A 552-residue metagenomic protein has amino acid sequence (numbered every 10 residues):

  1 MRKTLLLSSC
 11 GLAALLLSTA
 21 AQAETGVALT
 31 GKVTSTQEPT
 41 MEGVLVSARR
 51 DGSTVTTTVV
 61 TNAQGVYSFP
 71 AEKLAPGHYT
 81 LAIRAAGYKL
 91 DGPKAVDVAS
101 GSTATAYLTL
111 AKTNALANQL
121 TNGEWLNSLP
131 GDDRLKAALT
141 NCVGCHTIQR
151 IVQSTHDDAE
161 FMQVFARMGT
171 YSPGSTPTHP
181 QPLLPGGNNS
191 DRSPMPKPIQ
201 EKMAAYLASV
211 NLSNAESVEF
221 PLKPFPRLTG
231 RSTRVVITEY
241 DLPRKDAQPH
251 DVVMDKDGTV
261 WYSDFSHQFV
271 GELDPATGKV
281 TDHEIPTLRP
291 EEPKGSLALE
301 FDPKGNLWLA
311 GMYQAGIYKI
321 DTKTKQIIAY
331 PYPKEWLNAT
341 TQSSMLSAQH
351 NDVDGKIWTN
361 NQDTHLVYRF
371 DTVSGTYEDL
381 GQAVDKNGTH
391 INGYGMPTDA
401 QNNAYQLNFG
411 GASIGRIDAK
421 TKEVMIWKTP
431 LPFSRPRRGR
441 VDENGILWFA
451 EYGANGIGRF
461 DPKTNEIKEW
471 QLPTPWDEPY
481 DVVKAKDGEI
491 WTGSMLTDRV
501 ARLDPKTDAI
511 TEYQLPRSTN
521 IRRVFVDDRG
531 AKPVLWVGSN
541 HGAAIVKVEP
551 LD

Functional and structural regions predicted by a protein language model:
G26, K32-M41, L74: Structural motif
M41-E42, S68-H78, A86: Short Pro-Gly-centered beta-turn/loop motif in secreted/extracellular proteins
R50-S68: Short, acidic Ser/Thr/Gly-rich low-complexity loop/linker segments typical of extracellular and cell-surface proteins
G52-T54, P76-A95: A short, solvent-exposed loop/turn motif at the edges and junctions of modular extracellular/periplasmic domains
A138-Q149, M203, L207: The canonical Cys-X-X-Cys-His
K245-D257, L288-K304, E335-D354, D385-Q401 (+3 more regions): Beta-rich, blade/repeat-based domains predominating in secreted/periplasmic proteins but also intracellular
V260-S266, L307-Y313, H350, I357-D363 (+4 more regions): Conserved beta-strand positions in repeat-built beta-propeller and related beta-rich domains
L515-D552: Blade-level signature of beta-propeller repeat domains, shared across WD40, Kelch, NHL, RCC1 and BNR/Asp-box propellers
